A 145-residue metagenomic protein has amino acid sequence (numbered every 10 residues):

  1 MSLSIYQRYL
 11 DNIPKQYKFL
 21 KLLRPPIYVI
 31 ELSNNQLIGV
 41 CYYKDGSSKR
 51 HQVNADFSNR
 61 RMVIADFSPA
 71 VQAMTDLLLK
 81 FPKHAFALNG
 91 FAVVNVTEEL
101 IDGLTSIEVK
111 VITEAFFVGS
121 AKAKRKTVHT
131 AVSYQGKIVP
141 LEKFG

Functional and structural regions predicted by a protein language model:
M1-G145: Nucleotide/phosphate-binding catalytic cleft detector across ATP-hydrolyzing and phosphate-transferring enzymes
